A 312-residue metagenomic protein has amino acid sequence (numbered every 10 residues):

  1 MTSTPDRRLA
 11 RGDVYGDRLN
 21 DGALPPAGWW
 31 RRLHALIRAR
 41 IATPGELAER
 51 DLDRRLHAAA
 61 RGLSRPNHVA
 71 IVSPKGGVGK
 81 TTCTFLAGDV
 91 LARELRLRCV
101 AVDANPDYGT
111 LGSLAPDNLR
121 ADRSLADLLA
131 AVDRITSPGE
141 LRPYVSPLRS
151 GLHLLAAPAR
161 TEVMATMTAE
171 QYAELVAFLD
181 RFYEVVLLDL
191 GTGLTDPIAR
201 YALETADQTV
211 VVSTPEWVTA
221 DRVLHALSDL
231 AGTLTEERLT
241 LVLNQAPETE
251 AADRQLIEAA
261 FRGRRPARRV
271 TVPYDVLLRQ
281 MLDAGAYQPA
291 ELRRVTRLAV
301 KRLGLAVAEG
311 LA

Functional and structural regions predicted by a protein language model:
M1-A70: Extreme N-terminal, non-catalytic leader segments that precede Walker-type/kinase nucleotide-binding cores
L52-R55, R65-P106, L111-L114, L179: Walker A/P-loop phosphate-binding motif and the immediately C-terminal alpha-helix
E94-H153: Phosphate-binding loop that captures ATP/GTP phosphates
N105-Y108, A159-T161, T192, W217-V218 (+2 more regions): Conserved nucleotide-binding/hydrolysis micro-motifs of P-loop NTPases
P143-T195: Phosphate-binding/switch loop-helix module in NTP-utilizing enzymes
V176, A220-L239: Conserved C-terminal guanine-recognition region of P-loop GTPase G domains, centered on the G4
D180-E184, D196-W217: Inter-motif core of Ras-like GTPase G domains
Q245-R293, R297: Beta-strand-loop-alpha "switch" segments that mediate conformational coupling across diverse proteins
